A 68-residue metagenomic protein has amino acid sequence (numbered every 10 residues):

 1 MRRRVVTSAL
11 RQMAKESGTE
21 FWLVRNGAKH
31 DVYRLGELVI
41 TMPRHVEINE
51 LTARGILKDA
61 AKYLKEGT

Functional and structural regions predicted by a protein language model:
M1-N26, V32-T68: Basic nucleic-acid-binding interfaces
